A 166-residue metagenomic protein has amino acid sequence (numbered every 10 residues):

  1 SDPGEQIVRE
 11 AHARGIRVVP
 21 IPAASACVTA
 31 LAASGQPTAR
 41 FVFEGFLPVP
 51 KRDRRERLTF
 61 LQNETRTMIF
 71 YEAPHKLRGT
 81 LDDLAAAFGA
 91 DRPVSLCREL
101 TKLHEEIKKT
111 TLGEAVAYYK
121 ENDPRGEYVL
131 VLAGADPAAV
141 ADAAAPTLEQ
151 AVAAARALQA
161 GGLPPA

Functional and structural regions predicted by a protein language model:
S1, P50-K51, L148: A conditional alpha-helix N-cap/helix-loop micro-motif detector
S1-P3, E72: Ordered, amphipathic secondary-structure segments that act as subunit-interaction surfaces in large macromolecular
D2, P22, D123-R125: A generic fold-level signal
P3-G4, R54, T80, K108: Residues at alpha-helix caps and immediate loop-helix transition turns in enzyme cores, especially N- and C-cap
E5-E64: Class I SAM-dependent methyltransferase SAM-binding "motif I" and its flanking Rossmann-like core
P20-A23, F70, L96: General beta-strand structural signal in soluble alpha/beta enzymes
L47-K51, F70, A144: Alpha-helix initiation/capping motif
T67, P74-A166: A contiguous loop/helix-start segment that scaffolds small-molecule binding in enzyme catalytic cores
